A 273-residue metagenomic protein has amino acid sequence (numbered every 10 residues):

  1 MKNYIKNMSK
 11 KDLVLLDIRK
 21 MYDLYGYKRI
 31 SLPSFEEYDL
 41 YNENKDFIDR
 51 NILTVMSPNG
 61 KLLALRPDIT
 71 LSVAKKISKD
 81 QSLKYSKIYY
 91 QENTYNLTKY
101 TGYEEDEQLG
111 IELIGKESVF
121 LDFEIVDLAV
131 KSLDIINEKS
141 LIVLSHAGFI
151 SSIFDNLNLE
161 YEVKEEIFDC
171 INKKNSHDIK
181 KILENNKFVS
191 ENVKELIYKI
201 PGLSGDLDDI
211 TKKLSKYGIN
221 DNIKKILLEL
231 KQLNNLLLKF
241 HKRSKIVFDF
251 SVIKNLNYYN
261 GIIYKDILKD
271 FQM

Functional and structural regions predicted by a protein language model:
M1-N3: N-terminal small/glycine-rich loop or linker at the start of catalytic domains across soluble metabolic enzymes
N7-Y25, E36-E37, I48, D68-S82 (+2 more regions): Positively charged, Gly/Ser-enriched RNA/tRNA-binding surfaces
R29-I30, L62-R66: A positional/architectural concept
S34-L63: Polyanion/phosphate-binding surface patch
F35, H146, I167: Residue-level "edge-of-site" marker
N51-P58, L159-E184, L268: Acidic, His- and aromatic-enriched active-site or binding-groove loops in soluble protein domains that engage sugars
E105-L109, L144-S152: Short, conserved phosphate-binding/catalytic loop or strand-edge motifs used in phosphoryl-/nucleotidyl-transfer
I153-Y161, N257-Y264: Short glycine/threonine-rich loop-to-helix capping motif typified by GTGT followed within a few residues by an Asp-Pro
